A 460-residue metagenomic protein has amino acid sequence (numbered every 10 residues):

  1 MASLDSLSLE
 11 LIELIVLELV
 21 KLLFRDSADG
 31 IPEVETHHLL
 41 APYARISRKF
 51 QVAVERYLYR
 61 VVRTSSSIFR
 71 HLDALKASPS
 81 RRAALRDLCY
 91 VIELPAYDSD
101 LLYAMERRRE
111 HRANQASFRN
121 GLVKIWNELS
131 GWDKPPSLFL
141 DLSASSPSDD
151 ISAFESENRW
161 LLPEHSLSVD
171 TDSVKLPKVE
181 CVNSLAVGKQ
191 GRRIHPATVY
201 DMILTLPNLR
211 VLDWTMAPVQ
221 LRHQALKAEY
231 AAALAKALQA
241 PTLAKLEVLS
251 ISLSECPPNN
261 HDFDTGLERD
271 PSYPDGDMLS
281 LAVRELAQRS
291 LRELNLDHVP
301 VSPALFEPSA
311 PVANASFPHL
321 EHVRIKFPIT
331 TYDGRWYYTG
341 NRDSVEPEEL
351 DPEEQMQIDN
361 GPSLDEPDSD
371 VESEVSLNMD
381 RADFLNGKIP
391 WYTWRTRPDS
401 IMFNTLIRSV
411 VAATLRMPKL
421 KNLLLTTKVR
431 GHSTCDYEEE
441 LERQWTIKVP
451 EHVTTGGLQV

Functional and structural regions predicted by a protein language model:
A2-R119, W126, W132, S137-V169 (+4 more regions): Hydrophobic regular-secondary-structure patch
E18, V91, G188, T215 (+4 more regions): Feature marks extracellular polysaccharide-active and adherence modules
K21, D87-V91, A96-M105, S156-L161 (+4 more regions): Acidic/polar, low-complexity linker and loop regions
S27, V62, H261, Y332-T339: Structured alpha-helical bundle/scaffold domains in large eukaryotic membrane-trafficking regulators
K49, E55-Y59, S80-L85, N127 (+11 more regions): Leucine-rich repeat
T64-H71, E93, L140-P147, N158-W160 (+5 more regions): Amphipathic alpha-helical scaffolding segments
A104-R289, V299-S309: Leucine-rich repeat
N127-L129, E307-V460: Leucine-rich solenoid repeat modules
